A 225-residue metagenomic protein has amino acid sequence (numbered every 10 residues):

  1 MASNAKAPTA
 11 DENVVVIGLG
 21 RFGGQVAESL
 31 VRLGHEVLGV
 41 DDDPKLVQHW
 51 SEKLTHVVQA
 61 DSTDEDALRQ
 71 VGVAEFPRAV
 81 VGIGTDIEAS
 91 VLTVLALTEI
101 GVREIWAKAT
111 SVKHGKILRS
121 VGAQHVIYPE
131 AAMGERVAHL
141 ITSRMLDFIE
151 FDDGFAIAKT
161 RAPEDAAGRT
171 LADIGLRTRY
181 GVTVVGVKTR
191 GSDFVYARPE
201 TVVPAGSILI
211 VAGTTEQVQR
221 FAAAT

Functional and structural regions predicted by a protein language model:
M1-T225: Cytosolic regulatory regions of ion transport systems
